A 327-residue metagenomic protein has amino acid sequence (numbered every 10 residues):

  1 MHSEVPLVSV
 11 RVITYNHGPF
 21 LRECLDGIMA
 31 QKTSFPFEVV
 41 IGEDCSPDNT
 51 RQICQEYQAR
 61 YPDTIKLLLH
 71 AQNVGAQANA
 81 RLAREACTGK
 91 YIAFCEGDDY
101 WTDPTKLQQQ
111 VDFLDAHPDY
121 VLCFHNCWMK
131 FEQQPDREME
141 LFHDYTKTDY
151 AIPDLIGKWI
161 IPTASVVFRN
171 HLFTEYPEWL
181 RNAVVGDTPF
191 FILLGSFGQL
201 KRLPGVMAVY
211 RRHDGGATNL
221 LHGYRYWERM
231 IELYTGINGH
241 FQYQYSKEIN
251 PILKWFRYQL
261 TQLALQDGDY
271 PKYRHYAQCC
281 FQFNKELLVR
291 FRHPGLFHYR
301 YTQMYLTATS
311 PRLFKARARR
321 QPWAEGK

Functional and structural regions predicted by a protein language model:
N16, I28, D44-C45, V74: Conserved short acidic donor-positioning loop in nucleotide-sugar-dependent glycosyltransferases
D26-P36: Short, acidic, metal-binding catalytic loop of nucleotide-sugar glycosyltransferases
E43-I53, Q72, E96: A conserved acidic beta->alpha catalytic loop
H70-C87, Q109: Glycine-rich, basic loop-to-helix element that forms the pyrophosphate-binding segment of sugar-nucleotide handling
E85, H125-C127, F142-M230: Conserved nucleotide-sugar donor-binding catalytic segment
I92: Short aromatic/hydrophobic "clamp" motif used to bind/position activated sugar donors
T105-E138: Conserved donor NDP-sugar-binding/catalytic core segment of glycosyltransferases
D154, F190, Y210-D214, N219-S246 (+1 more regions): Catalytic core of nucleotide-sugar-dependent glycosyltransferases
